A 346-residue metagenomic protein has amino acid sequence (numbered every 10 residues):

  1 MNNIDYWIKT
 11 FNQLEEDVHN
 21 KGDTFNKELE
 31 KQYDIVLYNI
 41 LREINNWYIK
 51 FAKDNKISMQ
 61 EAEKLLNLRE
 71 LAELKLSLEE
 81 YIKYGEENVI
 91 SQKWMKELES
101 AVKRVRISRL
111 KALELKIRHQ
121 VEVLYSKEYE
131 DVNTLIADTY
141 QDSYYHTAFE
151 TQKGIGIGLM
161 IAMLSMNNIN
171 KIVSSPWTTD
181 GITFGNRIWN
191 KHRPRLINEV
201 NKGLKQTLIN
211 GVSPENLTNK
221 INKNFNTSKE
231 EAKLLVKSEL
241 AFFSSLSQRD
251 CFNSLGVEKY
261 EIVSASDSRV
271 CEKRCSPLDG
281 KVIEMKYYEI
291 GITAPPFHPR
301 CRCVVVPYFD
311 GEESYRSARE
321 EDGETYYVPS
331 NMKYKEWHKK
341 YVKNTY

Functional and structural regions predicted by a protein language model:
M1-L135, K223-N224, E230, K237-Y346: Activation/maturation switch segments at domain boundaries
E97-K220: Structured, charged N-terminal subsegments at the starts of enzyme catalytic cores and at intra-chain domain/subunit
K205, L234-K237: A broad detector of short, well-ordered amphipathic alpha-helices that serve as recognition/interaction surfaces
